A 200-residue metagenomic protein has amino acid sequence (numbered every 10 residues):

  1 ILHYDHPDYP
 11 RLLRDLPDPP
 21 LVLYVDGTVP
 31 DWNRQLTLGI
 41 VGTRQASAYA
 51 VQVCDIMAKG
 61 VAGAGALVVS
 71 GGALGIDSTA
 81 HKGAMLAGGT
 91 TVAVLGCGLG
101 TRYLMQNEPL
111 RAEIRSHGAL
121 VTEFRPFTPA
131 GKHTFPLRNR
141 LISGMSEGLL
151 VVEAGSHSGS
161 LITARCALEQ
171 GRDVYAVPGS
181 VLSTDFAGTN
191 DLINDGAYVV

Functional and structural regions predicted by a protein language model:
H3-V200: Glycine-biased, small-residue-rich flexible motifs in mid-sequence functional cores and linkers
